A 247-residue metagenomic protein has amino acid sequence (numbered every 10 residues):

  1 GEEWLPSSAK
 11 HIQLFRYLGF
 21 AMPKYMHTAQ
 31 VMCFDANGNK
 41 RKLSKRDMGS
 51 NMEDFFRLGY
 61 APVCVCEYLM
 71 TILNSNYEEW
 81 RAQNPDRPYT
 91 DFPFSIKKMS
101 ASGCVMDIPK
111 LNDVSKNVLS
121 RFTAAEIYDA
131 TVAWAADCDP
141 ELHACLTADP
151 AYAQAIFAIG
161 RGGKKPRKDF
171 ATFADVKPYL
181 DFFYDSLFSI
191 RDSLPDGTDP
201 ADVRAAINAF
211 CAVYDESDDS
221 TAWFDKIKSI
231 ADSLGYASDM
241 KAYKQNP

Functional and structural regions predicted by a protein language model:
G1-K42, N51, A212-K244: Active-site cores that bind ATP or allylic diphosphates and position pyrophosphate for catalysis
P6, R16-R204, N208: Catalytic adenosine-cofactor/nucleotide-binding cores of aminoacyl-tRNA synthetases and other
